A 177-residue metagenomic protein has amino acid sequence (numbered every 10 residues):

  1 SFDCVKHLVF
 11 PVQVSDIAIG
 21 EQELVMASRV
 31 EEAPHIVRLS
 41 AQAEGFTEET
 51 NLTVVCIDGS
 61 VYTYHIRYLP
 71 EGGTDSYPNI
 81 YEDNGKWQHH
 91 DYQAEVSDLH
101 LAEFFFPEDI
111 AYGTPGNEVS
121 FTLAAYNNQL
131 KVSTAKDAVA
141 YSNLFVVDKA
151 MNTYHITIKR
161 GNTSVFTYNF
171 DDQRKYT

Functional and structural regions predicted by a protein language model:
S1-T177: A general "mature secreted/periplasmic domain" signal
